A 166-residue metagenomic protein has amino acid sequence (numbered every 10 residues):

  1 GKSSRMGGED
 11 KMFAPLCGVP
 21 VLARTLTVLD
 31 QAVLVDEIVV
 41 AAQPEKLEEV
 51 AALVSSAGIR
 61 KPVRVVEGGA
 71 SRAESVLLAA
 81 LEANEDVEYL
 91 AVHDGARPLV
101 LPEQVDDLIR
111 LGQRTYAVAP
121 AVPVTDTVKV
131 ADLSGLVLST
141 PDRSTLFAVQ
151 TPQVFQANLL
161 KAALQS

Functional and structural regions predicted by a protein language model:
G1-L47: N-terminal glycine-rich phosphate-binding loop and ensuing alpha1 helix
L22, A79, H93-D94, P123 (+1 more regions): Residue-level signal for inorganic ion chemistry
V35, V87, R114-V118: Short, high-confidence coil segments that cap the C-terminus of an alpha-helix and link into the following beta-strand
V40, V92, A117-P120: Structural beta-sheet core signal
E48-L53: Acidic helix N-cap motif at the loop->helix transition within catalytic regions of sugar-transfer enzymes
G58-A70: Conserved donor nucleotide-binding strand/loop of the catalytic core
E74-Y89: Active-site nucleotide-sugar/metal-binding loop of Leloir-type enzymes
V100-S166: Conserved core of the sugar-phosphate nucleotidyltransferase
